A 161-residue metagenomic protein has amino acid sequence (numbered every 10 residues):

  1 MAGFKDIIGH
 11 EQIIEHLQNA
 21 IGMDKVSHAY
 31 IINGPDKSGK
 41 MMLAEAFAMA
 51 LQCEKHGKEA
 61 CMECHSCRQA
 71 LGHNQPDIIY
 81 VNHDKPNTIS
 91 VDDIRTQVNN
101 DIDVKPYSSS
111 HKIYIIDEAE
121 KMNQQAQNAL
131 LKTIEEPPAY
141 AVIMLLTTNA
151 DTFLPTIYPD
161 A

Functional and structural regions predicted by a protein language model:
A2-Q125: Clamp-loader machinery-focused feature within the broader ASCE/P-loop NTPase space
G34, E136-A139, T148, P159: Short, conserved catalytic or interaction motifs in soluble domains
E118-A119, L145-A150: A short beta-strand-to-loop transition that corresponds to the Sensor-1 phosphate-sensing loop of AAA+ P-loop ATPases
M122-N123, P137, T152-F153: Catalytic P-loop NTPase motifs of RecA-like helicase/translocase cores
N128-L145: Conserved catalytic/switch belt of AAA+ P-loop NTPases
A129-I134, A150-D160: Short regulatory helix/loop adjacent to the ATP-binding pocket of P-loop NTPases
